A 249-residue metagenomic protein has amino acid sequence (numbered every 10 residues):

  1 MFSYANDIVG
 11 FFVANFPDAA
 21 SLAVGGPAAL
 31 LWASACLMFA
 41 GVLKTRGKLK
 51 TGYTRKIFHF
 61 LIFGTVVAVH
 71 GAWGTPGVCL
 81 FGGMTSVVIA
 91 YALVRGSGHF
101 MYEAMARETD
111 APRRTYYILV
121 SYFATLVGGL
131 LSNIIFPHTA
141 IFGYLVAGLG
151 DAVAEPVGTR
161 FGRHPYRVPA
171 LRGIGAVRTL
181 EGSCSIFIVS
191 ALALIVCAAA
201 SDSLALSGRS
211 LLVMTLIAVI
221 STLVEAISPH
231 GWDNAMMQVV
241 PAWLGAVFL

Functional and structural regions predicted by a protein language model:
F2-A5, G10-P27, M38-L80, A90-F248: Interhelical loop and helix-boundary elements at the membrane-water interface of polytopic inner-membrane proteins
W32-C36: Glycine/aspartate-rich loop-and-adjacent alpha/beta segment that forms the canonical ThDP
M84-S86: Selective transmembrane alpha-helices of multi-pass membrane proteins
